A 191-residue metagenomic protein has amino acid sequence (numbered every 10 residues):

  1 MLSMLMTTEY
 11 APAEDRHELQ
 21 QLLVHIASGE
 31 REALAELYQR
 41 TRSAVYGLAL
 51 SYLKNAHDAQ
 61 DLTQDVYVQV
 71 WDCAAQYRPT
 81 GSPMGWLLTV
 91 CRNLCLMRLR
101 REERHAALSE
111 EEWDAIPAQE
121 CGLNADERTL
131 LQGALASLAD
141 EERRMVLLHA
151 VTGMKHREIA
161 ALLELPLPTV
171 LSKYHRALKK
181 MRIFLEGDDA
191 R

Functional and structural regions predicted by a protein language model:
L2-T7, P12-R16, M97, R104-G133 (+1 more regions): Internal acidic/polar
T7-A13, A27-E36, Y46-D65, E158 (+2 more regions): Short, charged helix-capping/linker segments at alpha-helix termini
Q21-I26, L130-A139: Short amphipathic alpha-helical boundary/capping segments
R40-S43, S51-K54, S137, L147-M154: Short helix-capping/turn signature of helix-turn-helix
G47, D61-V68, D72, G81-N93 (+1 more regions): Structural recognition of an alpha-helix C-terminal capping motif at a helix-to-coil junction
D72-P79, L88-S109: Arg/Lys-rich amphipathic alpha helix in sigma70-family domain 2
R92, L96, E142, V151 (+2 more regions): DNA-recognition helix of helix-turn-helix
L131, M145-V146: Short alpha-helical "packing" element that flanks the helix-turn-helix/winged-helix DNA-binding module
